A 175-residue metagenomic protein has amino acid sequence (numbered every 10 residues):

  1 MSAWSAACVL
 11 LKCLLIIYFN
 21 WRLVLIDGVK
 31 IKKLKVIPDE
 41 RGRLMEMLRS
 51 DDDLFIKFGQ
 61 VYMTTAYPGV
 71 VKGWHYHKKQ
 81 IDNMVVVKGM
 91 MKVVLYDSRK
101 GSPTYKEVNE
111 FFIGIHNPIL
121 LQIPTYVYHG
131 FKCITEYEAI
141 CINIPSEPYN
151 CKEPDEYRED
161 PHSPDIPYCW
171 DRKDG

Functional and structural regions predicted by a protein language model:
F19-N117, I134-G175: Non-catalytic, conserved peripheral segments adjacent to functional cores
L121, H129-I134: Short beta-strand His + acidic residue motifs that chelate non-heme Fe in jelly-roll/DSBH and cupin folds
